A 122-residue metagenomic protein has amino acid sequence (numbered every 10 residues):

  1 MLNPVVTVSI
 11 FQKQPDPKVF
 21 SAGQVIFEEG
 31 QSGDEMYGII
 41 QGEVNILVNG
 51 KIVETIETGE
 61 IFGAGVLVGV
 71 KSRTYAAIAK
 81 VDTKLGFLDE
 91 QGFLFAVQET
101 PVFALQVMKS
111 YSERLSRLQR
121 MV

Functional and structural regions predicted by a protein language model:
M1-V122: Cytosolic regulatory regions built on CNB/CRP/Popeye-like sensor folds
